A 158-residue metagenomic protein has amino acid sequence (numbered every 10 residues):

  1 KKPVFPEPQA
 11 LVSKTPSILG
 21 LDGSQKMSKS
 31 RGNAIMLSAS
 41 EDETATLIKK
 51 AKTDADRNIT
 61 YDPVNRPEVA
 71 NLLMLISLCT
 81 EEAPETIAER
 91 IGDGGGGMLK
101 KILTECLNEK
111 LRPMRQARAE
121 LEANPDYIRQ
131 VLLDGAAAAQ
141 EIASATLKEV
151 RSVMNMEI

Functional and structural regions predicted by a protein language model:
K1-I158: Conserved nucleotide- and phosphate/pyrophosphate-binding catalytic cores in adenylate/nucleotidyl-handling enzymes
